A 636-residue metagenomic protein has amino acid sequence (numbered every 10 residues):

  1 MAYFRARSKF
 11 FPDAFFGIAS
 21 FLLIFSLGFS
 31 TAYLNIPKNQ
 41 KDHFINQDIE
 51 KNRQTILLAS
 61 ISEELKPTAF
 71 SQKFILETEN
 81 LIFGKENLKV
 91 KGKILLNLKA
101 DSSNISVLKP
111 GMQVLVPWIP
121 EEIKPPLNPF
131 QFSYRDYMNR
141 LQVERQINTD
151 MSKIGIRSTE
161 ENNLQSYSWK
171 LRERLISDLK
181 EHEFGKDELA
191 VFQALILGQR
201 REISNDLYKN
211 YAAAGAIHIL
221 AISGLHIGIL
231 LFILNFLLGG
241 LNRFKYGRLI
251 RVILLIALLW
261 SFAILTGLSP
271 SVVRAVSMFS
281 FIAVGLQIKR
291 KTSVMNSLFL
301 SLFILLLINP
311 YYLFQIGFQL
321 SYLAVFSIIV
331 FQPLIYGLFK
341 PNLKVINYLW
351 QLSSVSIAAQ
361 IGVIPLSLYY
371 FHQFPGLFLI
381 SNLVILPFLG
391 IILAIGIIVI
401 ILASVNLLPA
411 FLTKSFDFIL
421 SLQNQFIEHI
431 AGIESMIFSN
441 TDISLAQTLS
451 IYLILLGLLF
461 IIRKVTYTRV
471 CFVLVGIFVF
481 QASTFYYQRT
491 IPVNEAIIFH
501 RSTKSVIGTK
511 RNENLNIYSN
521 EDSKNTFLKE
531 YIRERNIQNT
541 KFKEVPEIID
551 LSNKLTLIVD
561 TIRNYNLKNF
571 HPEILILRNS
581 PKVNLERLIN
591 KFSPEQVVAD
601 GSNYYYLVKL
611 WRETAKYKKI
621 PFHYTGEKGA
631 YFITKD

Functional and structural regions predicted by a protein language model:
F4-D13, I147, Q199, I203-F378 (+3 more regions): Hydrophobic alpha-helical transmembrane segments in multi-pass membrane proteins
F11, F21-H218, T540-E544, R587 (+4 more regions): Membrane-interface helix/helix-cap signal primarily in integral membrane proteins
I18-S30, F472-A482: Hydrophobic membrane-insertion alpha-helices, especially the h-region of bacterial N-terminal signal peptides
A59, W118, L195, S223 (+7 more regions): Divalent metal-coordination and catalytic microenvironments
G84, N104-S106, P117-I119, Y137 (+3 more regions): Non-globular, low-confidence helical/coil segments that flank catalytic cores
L164-L179, V191, Q199, L207 (+11 more regions): Hydrophobic alpha-helical segments of integral membrane proteins, encompassing both true transmembrane helices
E183-D187, P270, S293, E428-A431: Proline-centered turn/helix-capping motifs that create local helix->coil transitions or kinks
